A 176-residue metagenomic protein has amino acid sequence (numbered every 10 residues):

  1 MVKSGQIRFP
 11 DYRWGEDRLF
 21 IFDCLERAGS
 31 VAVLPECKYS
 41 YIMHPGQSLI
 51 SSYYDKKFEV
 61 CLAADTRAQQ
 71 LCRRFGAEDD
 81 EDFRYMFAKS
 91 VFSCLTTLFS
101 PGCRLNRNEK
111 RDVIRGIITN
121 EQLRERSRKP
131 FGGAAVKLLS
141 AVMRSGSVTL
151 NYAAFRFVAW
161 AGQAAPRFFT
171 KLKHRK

Functional and structural regions predicted by a protein language model:
M1-Y54: Conserved nucleotide-sugar donor-binding catalytic segment
F20, A64, F87: Catalytic-loop motifs flanking and including active-site residues across diverse enzymes
A28-G29, I50-S51, C94, S140-R144: Alpha-helix boundary/capping detector
E36-P45, S51-D79, T97-R124: Catalytic core of nucleotide-sugar-dependent glycosyltransferases
E78-M86: All-alpha amphipathic helical-bundle segments outside canonical DNA-binding/catalytic cores that form hydrophobic
Y85-T97: Amphipathic alpha-helical repeat scaffolds of TPR domains
G102-K176: Membrane-interface aromatic/basic loop that binds lipid-linked glycans or pyrophosphate carriers, typified by
